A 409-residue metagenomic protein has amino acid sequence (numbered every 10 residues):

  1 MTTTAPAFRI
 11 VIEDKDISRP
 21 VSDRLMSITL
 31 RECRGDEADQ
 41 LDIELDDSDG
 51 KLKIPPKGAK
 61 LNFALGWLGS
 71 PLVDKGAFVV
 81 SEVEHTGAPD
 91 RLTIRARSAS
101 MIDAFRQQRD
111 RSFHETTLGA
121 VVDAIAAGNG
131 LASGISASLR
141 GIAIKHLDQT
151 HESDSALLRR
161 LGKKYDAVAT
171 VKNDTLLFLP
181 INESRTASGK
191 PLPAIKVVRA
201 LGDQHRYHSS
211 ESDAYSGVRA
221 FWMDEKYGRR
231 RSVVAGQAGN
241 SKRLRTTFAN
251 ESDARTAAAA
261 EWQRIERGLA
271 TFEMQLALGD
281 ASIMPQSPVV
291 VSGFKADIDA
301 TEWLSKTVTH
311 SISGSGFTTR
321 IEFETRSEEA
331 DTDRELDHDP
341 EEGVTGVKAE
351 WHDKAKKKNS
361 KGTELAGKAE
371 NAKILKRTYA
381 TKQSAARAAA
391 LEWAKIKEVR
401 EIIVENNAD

Functional and structural regions predicted by a protein language model:
M1-D103, T271: Assembly/oligomerization scaffold segments
M1-K15, L72, A96, S136-L139 (+8 more regions): Interface-prone segments of viral and bacterial extracellular assemblies
T2-T4, R91, R97-M101, A137-D203 (+2 more regions): Short beta-strand-centered interaction patches in the first periplasmic/extracellular domains of large envelope
R9-V11, D42-E44, K60-A64, A77-S81 (+8 more regions): Soluble periplasmic/extracytoplasmic beta-strand elements of cell-envelope proteins
R24, I28-I54, L201-D409: An acidic/polar, Gly/Ser/Thr-rich interaction patch typically located in mid-to-C-terminal regions of proteins
L65-W67, P180, S287, G293: Conserved "cap/hinge" positions at secondary-structure junctions
A77-T86, R111, E183-R185, E302-S315: Short, compositionally biased
I102-A124, I135-R160, A277-L278, I403-D409: Short acidic/polar beta-strand-loop edge motifs in secreted extracellular and Gram-negative envelope-associated
